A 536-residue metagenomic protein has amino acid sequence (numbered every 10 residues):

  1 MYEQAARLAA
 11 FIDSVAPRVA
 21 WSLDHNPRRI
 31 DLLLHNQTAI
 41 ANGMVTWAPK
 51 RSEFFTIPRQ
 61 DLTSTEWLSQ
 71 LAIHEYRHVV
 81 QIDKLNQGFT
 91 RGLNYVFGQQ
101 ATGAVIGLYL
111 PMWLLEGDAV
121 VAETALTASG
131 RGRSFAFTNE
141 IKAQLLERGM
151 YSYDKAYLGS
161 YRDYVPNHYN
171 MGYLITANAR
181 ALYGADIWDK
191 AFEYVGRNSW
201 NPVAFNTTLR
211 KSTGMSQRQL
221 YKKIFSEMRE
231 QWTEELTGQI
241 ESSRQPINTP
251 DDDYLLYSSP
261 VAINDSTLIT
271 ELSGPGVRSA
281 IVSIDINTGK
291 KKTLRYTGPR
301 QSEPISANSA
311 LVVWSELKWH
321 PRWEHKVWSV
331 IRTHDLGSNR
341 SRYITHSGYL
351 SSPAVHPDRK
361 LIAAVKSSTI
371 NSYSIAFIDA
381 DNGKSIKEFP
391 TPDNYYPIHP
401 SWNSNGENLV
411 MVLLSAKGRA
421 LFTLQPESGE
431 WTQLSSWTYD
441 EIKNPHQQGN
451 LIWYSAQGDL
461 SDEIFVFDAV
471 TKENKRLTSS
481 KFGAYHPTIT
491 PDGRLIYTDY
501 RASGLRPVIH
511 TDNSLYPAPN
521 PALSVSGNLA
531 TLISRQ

Functional and structural regions predicted by a protein language model:
M1-V105, P111: Juxtacatalytic substrate-recognition/specificity segment
E66-L71, V79, K84-A177, A181-L182 (+3 more regions): Acidic/His/Gly-enriched intrinsically disordered linker/tail segments that often contain short helix/coil "MoRF-like"
G132, Y254, E271-I281, Y296-Q301 (+10 more regions): A flexible loop/linker signature enriched in serine peptidases of the S9 family
D163, A191-E193, R197-P304, N308-S309: Beta/coil-rich, acidic/histidine-enriched accessory regions frequently appended to metallopeptidases
T237, D253, S514-Q536: Outer-membrane beta-barrel initiation region
S243-D251, K290-R295, N339-T345, K384-T391 (+2 more regions): A short beta-strand motif characteristic of beta-propeller blades
S259-D265, P304-L311, P353-L361, P400-N408 (+2 more regions): Blade-terminus and WD-like Trp-Asp/Gly-His loop motifs, strongest in beta-propeller folds
D285-G289, D335-N339, D379-G383, Q425-G429 (+2 more regions): Short loop/turn segments that connect beta-strands within beta-propeller blades
